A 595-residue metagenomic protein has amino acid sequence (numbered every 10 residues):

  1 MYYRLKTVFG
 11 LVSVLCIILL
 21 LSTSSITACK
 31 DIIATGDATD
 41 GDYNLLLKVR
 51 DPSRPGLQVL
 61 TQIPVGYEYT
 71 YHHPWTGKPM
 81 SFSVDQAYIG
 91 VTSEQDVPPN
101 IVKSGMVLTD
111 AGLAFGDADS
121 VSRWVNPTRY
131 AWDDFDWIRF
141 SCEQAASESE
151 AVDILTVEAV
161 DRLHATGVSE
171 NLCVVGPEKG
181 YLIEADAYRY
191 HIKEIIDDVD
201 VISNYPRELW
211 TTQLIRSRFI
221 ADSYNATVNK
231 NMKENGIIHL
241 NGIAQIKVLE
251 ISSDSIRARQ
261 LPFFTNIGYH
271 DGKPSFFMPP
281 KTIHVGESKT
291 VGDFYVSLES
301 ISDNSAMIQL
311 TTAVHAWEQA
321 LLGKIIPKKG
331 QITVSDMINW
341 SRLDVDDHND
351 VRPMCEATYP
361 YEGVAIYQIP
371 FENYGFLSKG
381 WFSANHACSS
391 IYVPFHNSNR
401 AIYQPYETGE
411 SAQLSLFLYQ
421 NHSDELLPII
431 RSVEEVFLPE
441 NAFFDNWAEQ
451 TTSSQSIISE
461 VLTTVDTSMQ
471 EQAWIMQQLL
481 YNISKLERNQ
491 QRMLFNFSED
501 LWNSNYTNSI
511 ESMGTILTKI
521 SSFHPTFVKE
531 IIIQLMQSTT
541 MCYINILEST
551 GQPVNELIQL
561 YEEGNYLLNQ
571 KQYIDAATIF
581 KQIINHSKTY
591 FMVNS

Functional and structural regions predicted by a protein language model:
M1-A28, I583: Secretory targeting signatures
A28-D134, I154-S169, C173-T227: A contiguous strand-loop segment
K30-N44, R352-T358, Q455-N503, G514: Acidic, low-complexity N-terminal propeptides/linkers enriched in Ser/Thr/Asp/Gly that mediate export, maturation
F115-D117, V121, T128-R162, A313-D350 (+1 more regions): Alpha/propeptide regions of enzymes that mature by internal proteolysis
T212, S217-T227, L298-I301, M307-F376: Long, internal scaffold/assembly segments composed of regular secondary structure
N225-T312: Surface-exposed, beta-sheet-biased, low-hydrophobicity segments with strongly acidic/polar composition
V351-L462, T467, W474: Substrate-recognition/cap regions that form aromatic- and gly/pro-loop-enriched pockets for small-molecule ligands
L486-S595: Long, charged/polar, soluble alpha-helical segments
